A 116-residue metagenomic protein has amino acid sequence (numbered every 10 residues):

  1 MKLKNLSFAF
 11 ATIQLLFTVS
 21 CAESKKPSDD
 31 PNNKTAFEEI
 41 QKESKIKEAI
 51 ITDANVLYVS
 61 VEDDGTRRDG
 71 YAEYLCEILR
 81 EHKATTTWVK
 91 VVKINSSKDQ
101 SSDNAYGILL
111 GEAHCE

Functional and structural regions predicted by a protein language model:
M1-A9: Bacterial N-terminal signal peptides that target proteins for export
F10-L15: Hydrophobic helical h-region of N-terminal Sec-dependent signal peptides in bacterial secretory/periplasmic proteins
F17-S20: C-terminal motif of bacterial Sec signal peptides marking the signal peptidase cleavage site
A22-S24: Bacterial signal peptide processing site
D29-D69, T86-E116: Polar/charged, Gly/Pro-rich intrinsically disordered segments
A72-H82: Long, well-ordered alpha-helical scaffolding segments within enzyme catalytic domains, especially pronounced
